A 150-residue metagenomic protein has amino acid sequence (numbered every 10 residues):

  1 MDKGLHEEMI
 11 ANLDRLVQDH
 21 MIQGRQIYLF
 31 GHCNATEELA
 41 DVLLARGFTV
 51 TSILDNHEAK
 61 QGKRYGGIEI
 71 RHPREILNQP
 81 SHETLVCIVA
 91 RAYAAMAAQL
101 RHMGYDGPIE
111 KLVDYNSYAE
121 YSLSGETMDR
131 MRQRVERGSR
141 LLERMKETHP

Functional and structural regions predicted by a protein language model:
M1-P150: Hydrophobic, well-ordered beta-alpha structural blocks that scaffold small-molecule cofactor pockets
